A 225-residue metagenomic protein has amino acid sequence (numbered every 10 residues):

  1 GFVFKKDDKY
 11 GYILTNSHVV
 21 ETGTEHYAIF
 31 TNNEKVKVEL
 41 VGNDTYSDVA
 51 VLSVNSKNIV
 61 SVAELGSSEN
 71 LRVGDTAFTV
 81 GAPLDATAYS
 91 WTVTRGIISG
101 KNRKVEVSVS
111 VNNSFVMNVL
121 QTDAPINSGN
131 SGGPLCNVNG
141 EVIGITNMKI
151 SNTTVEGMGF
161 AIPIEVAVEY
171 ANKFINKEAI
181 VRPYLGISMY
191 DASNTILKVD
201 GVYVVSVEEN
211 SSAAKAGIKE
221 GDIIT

Functional and structural regions predicted by a protein language model:
G1, G11-T15, V38, L52 (+11 more regions): Terminal peptide-recognition signature
K5-A88, K215: Conserved active-site neighborhood of the chymotrypsin/trypsin-like protease fold
K6, V41-N43, S68, V80 (+7 more regions): Residue-level recognition of beta-strand microenvironments
D7-G11, A88, V111-S114, T195-V199: Short, solvent-exposed loop/turn segments that connect beta-strands within catalytic domains and beta-strand-rich
N16, E25, K37, D48 (+6 more regions): Conserved beta-strand residues within beta-sheet cores
E21-H26, V60, V80-R95, K104-G132 (+1 more regions): Active-site loop architecture of trypsin-fold serine endopeptidases
I29-V36, A88-I97, I180-Y184: Short coil-to-beta-strand transition motifs
P125, K173-T225: PDZ/PDZ-like groove recognition
